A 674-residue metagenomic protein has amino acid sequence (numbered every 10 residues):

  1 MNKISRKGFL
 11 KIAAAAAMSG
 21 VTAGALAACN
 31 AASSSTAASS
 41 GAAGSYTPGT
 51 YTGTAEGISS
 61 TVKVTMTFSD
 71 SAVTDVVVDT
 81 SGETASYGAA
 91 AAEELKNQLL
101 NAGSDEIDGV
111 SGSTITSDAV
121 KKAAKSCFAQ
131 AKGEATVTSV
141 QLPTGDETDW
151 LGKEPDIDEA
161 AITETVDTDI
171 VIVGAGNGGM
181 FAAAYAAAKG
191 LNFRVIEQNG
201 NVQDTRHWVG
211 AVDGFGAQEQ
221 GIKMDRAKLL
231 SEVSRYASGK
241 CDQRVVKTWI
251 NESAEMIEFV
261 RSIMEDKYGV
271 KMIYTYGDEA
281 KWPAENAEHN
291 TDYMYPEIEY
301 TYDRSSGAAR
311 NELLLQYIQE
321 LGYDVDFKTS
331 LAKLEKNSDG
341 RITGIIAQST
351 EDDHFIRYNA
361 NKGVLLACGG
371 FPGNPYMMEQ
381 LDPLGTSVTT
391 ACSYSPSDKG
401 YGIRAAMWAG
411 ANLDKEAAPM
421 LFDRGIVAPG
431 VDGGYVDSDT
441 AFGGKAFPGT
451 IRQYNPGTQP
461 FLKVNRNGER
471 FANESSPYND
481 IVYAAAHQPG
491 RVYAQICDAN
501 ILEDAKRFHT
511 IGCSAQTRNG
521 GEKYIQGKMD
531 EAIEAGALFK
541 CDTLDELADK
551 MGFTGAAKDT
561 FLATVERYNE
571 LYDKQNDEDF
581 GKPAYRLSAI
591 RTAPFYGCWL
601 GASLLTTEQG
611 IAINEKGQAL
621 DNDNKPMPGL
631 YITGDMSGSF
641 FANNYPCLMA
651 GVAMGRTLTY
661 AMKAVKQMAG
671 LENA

Functional and structural regions predicted by a protein language model:
M1-G20, G24-A28: N-terminal secretory signal peptides and thylakoid transit peptides that target proteins across membranes
G41-P143: Active-site- and interface-proximal helix/loop "cap" or "latch" segments in soluble metabolic and energy-transducing
Q141, R206, N251-H354, P375-Y376 (+2 more regions): Conserved redox-cofactor binding core of oxidoreductases
I170-R194: N-terminal Rossmann-like FAD-binding beta1-loop-alpha1 element of flavoenzymes
A188-R206: Glycine-rich FAD pyrophosphate-binding loop
K333, K558-N644, L648: A glycine-rich dinucleotide-binding beta-alpha-beta segment and adjacent secondary-structure elements that constitute
E351-H354, Y358-V431, L648-A650, M654-K663: Glycine-rich loop(s) and the adjacent beta-strand/alpha-helix scaffold that form part
I403-A405, N412-F553: An anion/pyrophosphate-binding glycine-rich loop and adjacent beta-alpha core in soluble alpha-beta enzymes
